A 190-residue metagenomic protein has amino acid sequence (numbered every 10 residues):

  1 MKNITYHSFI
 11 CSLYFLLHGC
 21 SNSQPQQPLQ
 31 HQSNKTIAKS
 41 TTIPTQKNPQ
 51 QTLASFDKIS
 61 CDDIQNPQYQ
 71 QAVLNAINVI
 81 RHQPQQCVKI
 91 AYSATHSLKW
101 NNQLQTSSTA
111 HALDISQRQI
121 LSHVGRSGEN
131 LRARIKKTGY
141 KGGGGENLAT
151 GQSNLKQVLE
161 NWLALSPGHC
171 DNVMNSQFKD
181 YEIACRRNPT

Functional and structural regions predicted by a protein language model:
M1-F9: Bacterial N-terminal signal peptides that target proteins for export
F9-F15: Hydrophobic helical h-region of N-terminal Sec-dependent signal peptides in bacterial secretory/periplasmic proteins
H18-G19: C-terminal motif of bacterial Sec signal peptides marking the signal peptidase cleavage site
N22: Short, conserved catalytic or interaction motifs in soluble domains
Q26-D62: Post-signal peptide N-terminal segment of mature Sec-exported envelope proteins
L29, E129-T190: A well-ordered secondary-structure block
Q46-P49, I77-I80, R134-G139: A structural motif
L53-R132, K179-Y181: Short, well-ordered surface patches within globular domains
